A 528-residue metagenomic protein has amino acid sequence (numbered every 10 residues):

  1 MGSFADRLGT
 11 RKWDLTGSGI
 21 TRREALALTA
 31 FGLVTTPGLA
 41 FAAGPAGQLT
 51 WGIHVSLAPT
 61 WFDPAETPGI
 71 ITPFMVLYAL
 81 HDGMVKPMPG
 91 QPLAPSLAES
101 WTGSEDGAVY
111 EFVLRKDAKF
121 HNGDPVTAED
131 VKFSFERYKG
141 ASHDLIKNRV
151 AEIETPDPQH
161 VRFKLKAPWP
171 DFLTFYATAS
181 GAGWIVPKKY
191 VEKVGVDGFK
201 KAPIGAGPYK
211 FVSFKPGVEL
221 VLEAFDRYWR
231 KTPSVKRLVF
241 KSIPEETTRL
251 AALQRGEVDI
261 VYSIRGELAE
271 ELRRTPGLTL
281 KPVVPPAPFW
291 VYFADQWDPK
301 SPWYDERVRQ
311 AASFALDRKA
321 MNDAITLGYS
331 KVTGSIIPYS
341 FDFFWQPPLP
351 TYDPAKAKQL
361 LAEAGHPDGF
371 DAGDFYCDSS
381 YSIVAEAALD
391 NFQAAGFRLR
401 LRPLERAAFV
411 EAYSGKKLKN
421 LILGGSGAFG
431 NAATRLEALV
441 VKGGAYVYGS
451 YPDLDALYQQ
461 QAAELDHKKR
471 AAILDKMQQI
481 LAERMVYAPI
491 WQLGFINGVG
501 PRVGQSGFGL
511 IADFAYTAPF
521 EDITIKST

Functional and structural regions predicted by a protein language model:
M1-I20, E24, F31-T35: N-terminal secretory signal peptides
R7, A25, F31-L33, I53 (+6 more regions): Detector for C-terminal structural segments
G52-E105, E136, I204-G205: N-terminal lobe/hinge region of extracytoplasmic solute-binding protein
S56-F74, L97-A98, F172-G181, A206 (+3 more regions): A structural "hinge/loop" feature
Y78, M88-P92, A179-P233, R237 (+4 more regions): Gly/Pro-rich hinge or "lid" segments in bacterial periplasmic/extracellular proteins
V113, L145-Y190: Surface-exposed binding/hinge segments that line and control ligand-binding clefts or catalytic entry sites
R115, R137, F225-E271, D390 (+1 more regions): Ligand-site clamp/hinge motif
P299, E306, K331-E363, Y381-I383: Structural transition elements
